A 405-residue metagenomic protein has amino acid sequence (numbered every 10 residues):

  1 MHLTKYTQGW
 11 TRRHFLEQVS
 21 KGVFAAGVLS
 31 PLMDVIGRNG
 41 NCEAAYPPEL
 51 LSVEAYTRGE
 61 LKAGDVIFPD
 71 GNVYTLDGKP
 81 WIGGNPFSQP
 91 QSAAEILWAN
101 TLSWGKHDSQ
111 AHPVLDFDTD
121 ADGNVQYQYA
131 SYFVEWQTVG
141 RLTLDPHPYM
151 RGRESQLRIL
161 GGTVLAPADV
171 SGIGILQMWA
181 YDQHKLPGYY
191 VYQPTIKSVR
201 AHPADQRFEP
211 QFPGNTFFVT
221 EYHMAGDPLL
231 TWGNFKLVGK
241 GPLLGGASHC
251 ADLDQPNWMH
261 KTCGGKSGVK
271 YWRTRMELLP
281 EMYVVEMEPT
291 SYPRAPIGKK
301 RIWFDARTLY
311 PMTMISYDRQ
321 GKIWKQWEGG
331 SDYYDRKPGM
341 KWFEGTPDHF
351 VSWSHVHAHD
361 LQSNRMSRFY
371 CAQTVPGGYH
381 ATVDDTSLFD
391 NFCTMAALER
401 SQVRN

Functional and structural regions predicted by a protein language model:
M1, V23-P31, L102, K106 (+3 more regions): Glycine-centered secondary-structure boundary/capping sites
M1-R38: N-terminal secretory signal peptides
L29, M366, Y379-E399: General structural signal for secondary-structure boundaries
M33-D34, L115, W327: Residue-level signal for alpha-helical context at structural boundaries
G40-D70, G161-P167, I175-D182, P187-L230 (+1 more regions): Gly/Pro-enriched, hydrophobic low-complexity segments that function as extracytoplasmic propeptides/linkers
E43-I196: Solvent-exposed N-terminal domain segments of exported/luminal and surface proteins
I82, P86-S88, S92, I96 (+8 more regions): Flexible, processing/modification-adjacent segments and terminal tails in exported/periplasmic/extracellular proteins
